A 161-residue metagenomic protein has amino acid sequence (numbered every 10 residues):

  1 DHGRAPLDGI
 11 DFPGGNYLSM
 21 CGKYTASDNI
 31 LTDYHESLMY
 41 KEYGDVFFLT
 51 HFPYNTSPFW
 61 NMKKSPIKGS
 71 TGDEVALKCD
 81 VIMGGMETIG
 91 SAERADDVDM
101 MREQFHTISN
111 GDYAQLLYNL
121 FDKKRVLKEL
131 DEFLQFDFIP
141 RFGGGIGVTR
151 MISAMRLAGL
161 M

Functional and structural regions predicted by a protein language model:
H2-M161: A translation/RNA-centric and nucleic-acid-associated enzymatic feature enriched in Class II aminoacyl-tRNA synthetases
